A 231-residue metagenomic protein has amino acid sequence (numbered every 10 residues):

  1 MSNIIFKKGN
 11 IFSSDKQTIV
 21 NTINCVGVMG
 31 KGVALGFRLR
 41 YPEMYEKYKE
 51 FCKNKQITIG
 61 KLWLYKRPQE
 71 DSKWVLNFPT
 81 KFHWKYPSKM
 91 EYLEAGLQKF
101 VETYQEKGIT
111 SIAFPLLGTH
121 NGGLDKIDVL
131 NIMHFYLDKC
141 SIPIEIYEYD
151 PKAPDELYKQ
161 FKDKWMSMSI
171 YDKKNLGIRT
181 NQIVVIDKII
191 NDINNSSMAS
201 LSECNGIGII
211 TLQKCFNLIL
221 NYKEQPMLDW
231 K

Functional and structural regions predicted by a protein language model:
M1-K231: Macrodomain-like recognition of ADP-ribose-binding/processing modules
